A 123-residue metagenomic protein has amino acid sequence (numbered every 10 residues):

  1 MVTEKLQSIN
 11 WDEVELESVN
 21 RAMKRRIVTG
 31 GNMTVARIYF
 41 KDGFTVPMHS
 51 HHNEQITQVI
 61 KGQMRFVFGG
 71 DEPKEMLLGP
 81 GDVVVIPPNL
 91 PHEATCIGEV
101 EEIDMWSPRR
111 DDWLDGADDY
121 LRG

Functional and structural regions predicted by a protein language model:
M1-N32, A36, D119-G123: A short, N-terminal "cap"/entry segment at the start of jelly-roll beta-barrel domains of the cupin/DSBH fold
T34-S50: Conserved short histidine dyad/triad with adjacent acidic residue
T45-P47, R65, V84-E93: Histidine-centered metal-chelating micro-motifs
I56-P80, L90: A short beta-strand-loop-beta hairpin characteristic of the jelly-roll/cupin
V67, E72, D82-V85, D104-S107 (+2 more regions): A beta-strand edge to alpha-helix "cap/lid" segment located at domain peripheries
P88-D112: Ligand-binding loop in jelly-roll beta-barrel domains
